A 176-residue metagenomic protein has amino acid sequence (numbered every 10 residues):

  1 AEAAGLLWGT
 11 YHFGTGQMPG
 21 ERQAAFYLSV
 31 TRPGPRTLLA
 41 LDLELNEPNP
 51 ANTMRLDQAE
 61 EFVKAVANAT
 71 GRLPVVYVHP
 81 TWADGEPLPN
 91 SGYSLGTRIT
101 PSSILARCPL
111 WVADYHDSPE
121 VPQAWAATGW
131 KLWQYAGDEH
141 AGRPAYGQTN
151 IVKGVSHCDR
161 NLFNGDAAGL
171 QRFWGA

Functional and structural regions predicted by a protein language model:
E2-R72: Substrate-binding cleft of extracellular glycoside hydrolase catalytic domains
L6-Y11, T37-L41, P74-V76, A106 (+2 more regions): Hydrophobic faces of well-ordered beta-strands that scaffold small-molecule active sites in alpha/beta enzyme cores
W8, F13-P19, E44-N49, P80-D84 (+2 more regions): Solvent-exposed loop/turn segments at secondary-structure junctions within structured extracellular/periplasmic domains
A24, M54-L56, P89-G92, W125-A127: Short, glycine/charged-enriched secondary-structure capping and boundary segments
R55, H79-P80, D159, D166: Alpha-helix initiation/capping motif
T70-E86: Aromatic-lined carbohydrate-recognition surfaces of secreted/lumenal glycan-active proteins
T81-S103: Beta-rich nucleic-acid/ligand-interaction surfaces
G96-A176: Functionally critical loop-and-helix segments that line ligand-binding/catalytic clefts of soluble enzyme domains
